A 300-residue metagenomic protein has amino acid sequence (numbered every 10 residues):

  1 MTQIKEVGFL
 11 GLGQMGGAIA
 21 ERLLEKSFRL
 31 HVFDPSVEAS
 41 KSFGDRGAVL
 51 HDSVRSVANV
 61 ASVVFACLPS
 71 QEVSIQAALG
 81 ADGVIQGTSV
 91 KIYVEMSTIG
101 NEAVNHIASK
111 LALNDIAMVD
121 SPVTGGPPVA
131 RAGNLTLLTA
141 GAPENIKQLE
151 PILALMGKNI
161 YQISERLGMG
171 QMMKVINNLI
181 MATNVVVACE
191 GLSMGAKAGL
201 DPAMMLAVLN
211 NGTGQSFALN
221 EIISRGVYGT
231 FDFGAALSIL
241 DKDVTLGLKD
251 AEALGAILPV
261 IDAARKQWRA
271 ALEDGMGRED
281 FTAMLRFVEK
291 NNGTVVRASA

Functional and structural regions predicted by a protein language model:
M1-C67, K91, M96: NAD(P)+-binding Rossmann beta1-loop-alpha1 motif at the extreme N-terminus of oxidoreductases
V7, L12, T98-N178: Rossmann-fold dinucleotide-binding core
I19-A20, I107, I152, M194: Hydrophobic residues within alpha-helices that form the first helical element adjacent to the glycine-rich loop
V54-A66, S70-A117: Rossmann-fold NAD(P) dinucleotide-binding segment
A132-A140, Y161, L167-A198, L209-E221 (+1 more regions): Active-site-proximal catalytic alpha-helix in oxidoreductases
Q171, I180, Q215-F281, A300: Interdomain hinge/lid region at the active-site interface of Rossmann-like NAD(P)-dependent oxidoreductases
A203-N211, D262-K266: Beta-strand segments within the central parallel beta-sheet cores of soluble alpha/beta enzyme folds
